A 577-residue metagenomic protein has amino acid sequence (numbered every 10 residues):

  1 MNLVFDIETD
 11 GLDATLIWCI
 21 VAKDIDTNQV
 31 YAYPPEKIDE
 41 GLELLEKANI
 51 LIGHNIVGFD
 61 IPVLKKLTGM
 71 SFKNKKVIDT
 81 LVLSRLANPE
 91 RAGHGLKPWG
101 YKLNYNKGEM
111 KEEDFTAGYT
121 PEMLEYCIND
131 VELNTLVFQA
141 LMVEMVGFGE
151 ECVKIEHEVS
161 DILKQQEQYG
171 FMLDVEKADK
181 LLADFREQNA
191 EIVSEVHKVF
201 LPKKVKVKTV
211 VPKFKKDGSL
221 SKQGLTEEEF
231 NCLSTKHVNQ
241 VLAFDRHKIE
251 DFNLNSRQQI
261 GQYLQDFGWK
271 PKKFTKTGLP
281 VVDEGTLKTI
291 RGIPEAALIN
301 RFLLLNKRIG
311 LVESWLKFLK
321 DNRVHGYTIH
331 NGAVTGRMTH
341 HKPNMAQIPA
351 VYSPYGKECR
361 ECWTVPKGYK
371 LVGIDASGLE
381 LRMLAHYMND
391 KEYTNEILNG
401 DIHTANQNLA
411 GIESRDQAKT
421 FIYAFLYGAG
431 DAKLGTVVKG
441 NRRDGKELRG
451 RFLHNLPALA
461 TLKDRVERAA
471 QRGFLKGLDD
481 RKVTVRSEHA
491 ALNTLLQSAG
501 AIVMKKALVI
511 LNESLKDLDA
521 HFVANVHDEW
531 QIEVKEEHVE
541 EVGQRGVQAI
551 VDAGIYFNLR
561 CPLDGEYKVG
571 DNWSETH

Functional and structural regions predicted by a protein language model:
N2-E8, D13, V21, F72 (+8 more regions): Conserved "right-hand" nucleotidyltransferase catalytic core of DNA-directed polymerases
D13-W18, A22-I38, N49-M145, V153-L163 (+1 more regions): Active-site-proximal helix-loop-helix substrate-binding element of RNase H-like nuclease domains
I20, V57-M70, R85, I260-G268 (+1 more regions): Short active-site loop/helix that positions an aromatic residue
V77, K177, H247, N255-Q258 (+4 more regions): Short Gly/Ser/Thr- and Asp/Glu-enriched loop/turn motifs at secondary-structure junctions
V77-L81, W363-L379, F425-G428, L434-V437: Conserved catalytic palm subdomain of right-hand nucleotidyl-transferase polymerases, strongest for RNA-directed enzymes
D184-K215, S219, F452-D464, E537-H577: Polymerase palm active-site segment centered on the conserved acidic dipeptide of motif C
H330-E413: Function-dense linear segments that define catalytic or interfacial modules in macromolecule-processing proteins
N331, N408-V526, E533-E536, E566-H577: Conserved catalytic core of nucleic-acid polymerases
